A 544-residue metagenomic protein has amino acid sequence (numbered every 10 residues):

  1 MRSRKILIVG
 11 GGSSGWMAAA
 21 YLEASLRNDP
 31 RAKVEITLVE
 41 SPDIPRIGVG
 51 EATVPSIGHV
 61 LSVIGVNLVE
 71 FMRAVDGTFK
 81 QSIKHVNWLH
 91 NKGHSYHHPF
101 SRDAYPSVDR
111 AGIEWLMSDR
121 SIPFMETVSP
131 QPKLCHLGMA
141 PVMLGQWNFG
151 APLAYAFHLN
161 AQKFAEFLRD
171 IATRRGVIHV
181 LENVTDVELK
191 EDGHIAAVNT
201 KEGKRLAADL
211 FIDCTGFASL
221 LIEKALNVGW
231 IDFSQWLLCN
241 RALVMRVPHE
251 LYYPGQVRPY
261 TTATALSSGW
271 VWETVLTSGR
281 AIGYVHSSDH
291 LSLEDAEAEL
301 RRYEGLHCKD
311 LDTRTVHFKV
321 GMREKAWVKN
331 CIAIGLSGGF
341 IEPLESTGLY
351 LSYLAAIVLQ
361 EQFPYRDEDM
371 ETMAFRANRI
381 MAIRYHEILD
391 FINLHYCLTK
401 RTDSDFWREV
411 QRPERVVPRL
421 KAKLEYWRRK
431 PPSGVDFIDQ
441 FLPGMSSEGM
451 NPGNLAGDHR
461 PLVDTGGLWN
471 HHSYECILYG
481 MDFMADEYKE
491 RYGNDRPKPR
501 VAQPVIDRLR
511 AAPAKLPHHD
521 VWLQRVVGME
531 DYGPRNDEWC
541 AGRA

Functional and structural regions predicted by a protein language model:
R4-A32: N-terminal Rossmann-like FAD-binding beta1-loop-alpha1 element of flavoenzymes
E23-V49: Glycine-rich FAD pyrophosphate-binding loop
P45-L137: Dinucleotide-binding Rossmann-like beta1-alpha1 core, especially the glycine-rich loop that anchors the ADP
H94-F167, I171-R175, V180, C214 (+4 more regions): Low-complexity, highly charged intrinsically disordered N-terminal segments that act as targeting/localization
W147-G269, T274-A296, A356: Predominantly flavin-linked oxidoreductase catalytic cores and closely associated redox partners
A265-H317, G339-Y350, Q362, M370: Conserved FAD/dinucleotide-binding core of flavoprotein oxidoreductases
A326-L344: Short FAD-binding loop at a beta-strand-to-alpha-helix junction that anchors the flavin cofactor in diverse
E361-A544: Long, low-complexity C-terminal extensions of enzymes
